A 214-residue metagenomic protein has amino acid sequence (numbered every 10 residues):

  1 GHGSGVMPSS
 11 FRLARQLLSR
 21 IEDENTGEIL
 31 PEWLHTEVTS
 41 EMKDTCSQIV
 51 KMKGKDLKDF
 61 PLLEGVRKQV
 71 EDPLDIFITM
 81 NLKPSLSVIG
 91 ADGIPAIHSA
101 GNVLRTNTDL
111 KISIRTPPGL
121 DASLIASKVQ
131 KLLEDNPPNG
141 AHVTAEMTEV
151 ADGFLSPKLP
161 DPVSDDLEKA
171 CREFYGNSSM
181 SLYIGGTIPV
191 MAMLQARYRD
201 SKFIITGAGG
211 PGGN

Functional and structural regions predicted by a protein language model:
G1-M7, H98-G101: A short glycine-threonine-serine/GTX helix/turn-capping micro-motif
G3-L30, K111, S123-K131, G207-N214: His/Asp/Glu-rich mid-to-C-terminal helical/loop segments that flank catalytic regions of hydrolases
I29-N107, R115-K128, N136, G140-N214: An extended, acidic, His-containing surface patch that forms the Zn2+-binding/catalytic region of metallohydrolases
